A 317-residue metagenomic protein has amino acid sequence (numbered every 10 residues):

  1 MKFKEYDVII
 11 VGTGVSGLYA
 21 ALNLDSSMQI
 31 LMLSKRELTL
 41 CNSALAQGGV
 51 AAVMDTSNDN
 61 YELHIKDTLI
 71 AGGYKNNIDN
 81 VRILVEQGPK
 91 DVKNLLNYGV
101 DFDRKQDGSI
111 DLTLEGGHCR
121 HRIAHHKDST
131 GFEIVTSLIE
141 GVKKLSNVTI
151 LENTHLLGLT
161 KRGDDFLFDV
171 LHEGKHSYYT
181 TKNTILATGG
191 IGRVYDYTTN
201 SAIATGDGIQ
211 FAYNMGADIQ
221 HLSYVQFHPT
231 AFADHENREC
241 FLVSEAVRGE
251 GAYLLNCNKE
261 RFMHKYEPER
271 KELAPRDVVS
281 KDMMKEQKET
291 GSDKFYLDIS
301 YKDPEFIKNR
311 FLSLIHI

Functional and structural regions predicted by a protein language model:
V8-M32: N-terminal Rossmann-like FAD-binding beta1-loop-alpha1 element of flavoenzymes
I10, G14-V15, E37, S129 (+2 more regions): Residue-level detector of alpha-helix initiation sites
S26-A46: Glycine-rich FAD pyrophosphate-binding loop
A52-L84: Glycine-rich active-site loop/strand segments that organize a redox cofactor
A71-D111: Rossmann-like flavin
I78-P89, R122-E140, L151, T198-G206 (+2 more regions): Short beta-strand to alpha-helix junction loop
L96-H176, T180-N183, A187, A231-D234 (+2 more regions): Conserved redox-cofactor binding core of oxidoreductases
F211, A217-I315: An anion/pyrophosphate-binding glycine-rich loop and adjacent beta-alpha core in soluble alpha-beta enzymes
